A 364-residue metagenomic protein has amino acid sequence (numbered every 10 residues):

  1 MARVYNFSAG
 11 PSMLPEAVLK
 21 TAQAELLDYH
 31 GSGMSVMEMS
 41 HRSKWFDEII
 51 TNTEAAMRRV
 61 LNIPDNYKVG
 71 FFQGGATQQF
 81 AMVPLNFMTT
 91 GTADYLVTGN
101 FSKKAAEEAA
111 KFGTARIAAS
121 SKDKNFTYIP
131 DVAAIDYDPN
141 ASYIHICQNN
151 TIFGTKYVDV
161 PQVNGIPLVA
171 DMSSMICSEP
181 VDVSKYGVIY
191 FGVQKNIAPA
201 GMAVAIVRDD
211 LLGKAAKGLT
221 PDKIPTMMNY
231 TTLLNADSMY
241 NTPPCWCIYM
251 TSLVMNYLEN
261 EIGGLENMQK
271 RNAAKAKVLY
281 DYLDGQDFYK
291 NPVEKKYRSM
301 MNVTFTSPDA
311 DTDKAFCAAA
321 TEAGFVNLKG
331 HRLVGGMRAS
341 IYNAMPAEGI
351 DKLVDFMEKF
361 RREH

Functional and structural regions predicted by a protein language model:
A2-V4, E322, H331-H364: PLP-dependent enzyme catalytic core of the Aspartate aminotransferase-like
R3-E54: A glycine-/small-polar-enriched, mobile loop at the entrance of the PLP active site in fold-type I
G10, A109, S120-I176: Active-site phosphate-binding strand-loop segment of PLP-dependent enzymes
P15, V193-Y280, E294, H364: Active-site C-terminal subdomain of aminotransferase-like
S32-Q79, N86, N100, E108: Conserved N-terminal alpha-helix of the aminotransferase class I/II PLP-enzyme fold
T77-I144: PLP-dependent aminotransferase-like
V169, V183-Q194, A203: Conserved active-site segment immediately N-terminal to the catalytic lysine that forms the internal aldimine
Y289-A319: Conserved PLP-binding catalytic core of the aspartate aminotransferase-like
